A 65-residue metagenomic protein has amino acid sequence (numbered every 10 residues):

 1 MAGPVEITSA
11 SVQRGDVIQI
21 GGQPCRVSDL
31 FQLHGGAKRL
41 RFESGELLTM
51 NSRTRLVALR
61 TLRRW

Functional and structural regions predicted by a protein language model:
M1-Q13: Mixed-charge, Lys/Arg-rich low-complexity intrinsically disordered regions
A2, L47-W65: Intrinsically disordered, low-complexity, charged/polar segments
V17: Compact soluble domain cores
P24-S52: Basic/aromatic-rich interaction segments and small domains that mediate binding to polyanionic partners
